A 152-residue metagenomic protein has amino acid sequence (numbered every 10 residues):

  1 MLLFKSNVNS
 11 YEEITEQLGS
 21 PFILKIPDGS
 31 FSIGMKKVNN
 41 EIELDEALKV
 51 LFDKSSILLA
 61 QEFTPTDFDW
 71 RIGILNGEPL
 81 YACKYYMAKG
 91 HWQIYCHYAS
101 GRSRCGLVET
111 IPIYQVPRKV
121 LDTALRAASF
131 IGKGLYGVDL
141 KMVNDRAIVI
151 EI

Functional and structural regions predicted by a protein language model:
M1, E151-I152: Short, intrinsically disordered, charge-balanced linker/junction segments flanking boundaries in proteins
M1-W70, Y114-L121: Active-site nucleotide/adenylate-binding loops and adjacent lid/helix of ATP-dependent enzymes
F22, P79-Y81, Y136, I148-E151: Protein kinase-like catalytic core scaffold
E41-F52, Q61-I131, M142: ATP-dependent carboxylate/phosphate-activation module, predominantly the ATP-grasp catalytic core and closely related
S55, I111, I148-I150: Residue-level marker of intrinsically disordered, low-complexity segments enriched for small/polar residues
L58, K133-Y136: PAS/PAS-like sensory domains
V138-L140: Hydrophobic residue at the +6 position relative to the catalytic HRD Asp in the kinase catalytic loop
